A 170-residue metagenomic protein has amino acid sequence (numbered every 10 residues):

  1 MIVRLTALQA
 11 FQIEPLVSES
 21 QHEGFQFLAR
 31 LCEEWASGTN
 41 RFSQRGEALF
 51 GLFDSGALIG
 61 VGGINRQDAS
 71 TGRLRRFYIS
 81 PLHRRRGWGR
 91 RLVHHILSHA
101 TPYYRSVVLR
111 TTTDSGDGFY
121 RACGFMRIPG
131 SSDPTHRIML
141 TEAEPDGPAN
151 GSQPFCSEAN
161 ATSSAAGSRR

Functional and structural regions predicted by a protein language model:
M1-S37, G147-G151, C156-E158: Short amphipathic alpha-helix that is part of the acyltransferase structural core
T39-G51, R73: A short helix-loop-beta-strand connector motif used in the catalytic cores of GNAT acetyltransferases and, in some
G51, A57-R66, R73, Y78: Conserved beta-strand in the GNAT
A69, D114-S115: Short alpha-helical
L82-H83, G87-H95: Conserved acetyl-CoA pyrophosphate-binding loop and the N-cap/start of the following alpha-helix in GNAT-like
A100-T112: Conserved GNAT acetyl-CoA-binding A-motif
V108-R110, R121, M126-E142: Conserved catalytic-core motifs of GNAT/GCN5-like acyltransferases
